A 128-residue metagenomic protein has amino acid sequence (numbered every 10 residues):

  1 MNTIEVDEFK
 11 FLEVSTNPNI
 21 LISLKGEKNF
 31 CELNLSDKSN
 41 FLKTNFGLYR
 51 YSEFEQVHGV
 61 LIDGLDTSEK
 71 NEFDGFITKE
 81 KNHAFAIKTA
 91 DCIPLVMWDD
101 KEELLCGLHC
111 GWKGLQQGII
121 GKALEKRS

Functional and structural regions predicted by a protein language model:
M1-S128: Active-site microenvironment for binding and transforming phosphate-containing groups
